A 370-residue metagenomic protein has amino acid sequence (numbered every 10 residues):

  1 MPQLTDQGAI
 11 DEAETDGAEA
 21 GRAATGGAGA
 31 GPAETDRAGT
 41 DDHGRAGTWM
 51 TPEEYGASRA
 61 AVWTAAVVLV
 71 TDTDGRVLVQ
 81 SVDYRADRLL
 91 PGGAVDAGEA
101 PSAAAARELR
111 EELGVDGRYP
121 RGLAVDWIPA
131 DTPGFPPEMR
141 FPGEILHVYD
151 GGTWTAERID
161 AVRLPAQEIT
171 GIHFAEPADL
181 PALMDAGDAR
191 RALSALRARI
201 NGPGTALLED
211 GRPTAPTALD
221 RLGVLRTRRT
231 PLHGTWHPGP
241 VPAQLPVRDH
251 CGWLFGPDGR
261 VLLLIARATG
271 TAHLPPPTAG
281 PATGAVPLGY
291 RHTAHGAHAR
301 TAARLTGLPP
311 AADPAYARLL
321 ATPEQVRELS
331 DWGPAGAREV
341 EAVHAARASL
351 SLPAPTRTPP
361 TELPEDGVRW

Functional and structural regions predicted by a protein language model:
P2-D6, A86-D87, L164-L222, A312-W370: Nudix hydrolase/Nudix homology domain
P2-E12, G39-V67, A206-C251: Acidic, metal-coordinating catalytic segment for phosphate/diphosphate chemistry, firing primarily on the Nudix
Q7-H43: Intrinsically disordered, low-complexity tandem-repeat regions
W63, R85, L90, G117 (+5 more regions): Short connector loops at helix/strand junctions that flank enzyme active sites, especially segments positioning acidic
D72-E111, F255-A282, V286, R291-H292: Conserved Nudix-box catalytic region and its N-terminal flanking loop in Nudix hydrolases and closely related
V95-R118, D126-D188, P277-A342: Unchanged
P129, R226-R229, W236-A243, A294-G296 (+3 more regions): Class I (Rossmann-like) S-adenosyl-L-methionine-dependent methyltransferase catalytic domain, capturing the SAM-binding
